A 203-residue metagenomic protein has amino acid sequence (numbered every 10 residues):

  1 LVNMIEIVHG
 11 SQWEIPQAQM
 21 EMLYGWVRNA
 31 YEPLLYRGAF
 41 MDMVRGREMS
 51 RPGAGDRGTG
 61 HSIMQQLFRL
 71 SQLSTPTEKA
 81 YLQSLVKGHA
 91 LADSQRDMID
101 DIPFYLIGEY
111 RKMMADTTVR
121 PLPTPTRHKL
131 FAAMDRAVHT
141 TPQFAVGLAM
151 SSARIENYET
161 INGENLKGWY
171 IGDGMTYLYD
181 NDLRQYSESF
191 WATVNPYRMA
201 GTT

Functional and structural regions predicted by a protein language model:
M4-Q19, G25-T203: Extended polysaccharide-engagement surfaces of secreted carbohydrate-active enzymes
